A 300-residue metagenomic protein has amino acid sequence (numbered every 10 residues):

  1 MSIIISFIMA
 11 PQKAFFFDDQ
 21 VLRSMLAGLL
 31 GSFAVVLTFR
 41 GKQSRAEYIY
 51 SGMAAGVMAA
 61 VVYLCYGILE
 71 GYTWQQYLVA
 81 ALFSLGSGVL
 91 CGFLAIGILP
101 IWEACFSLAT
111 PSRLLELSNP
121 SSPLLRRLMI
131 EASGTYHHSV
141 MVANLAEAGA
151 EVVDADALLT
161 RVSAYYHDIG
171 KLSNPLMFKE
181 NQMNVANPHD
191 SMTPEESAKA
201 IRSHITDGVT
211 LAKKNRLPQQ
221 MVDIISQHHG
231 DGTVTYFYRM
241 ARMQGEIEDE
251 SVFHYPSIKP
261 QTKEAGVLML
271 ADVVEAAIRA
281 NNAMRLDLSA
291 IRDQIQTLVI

Functional and structural regions predicted by a protein language model:
M1-M129, S133: Generic detector of multi-pass transmembrane helix bundles and their immediately adjacent loops in polytopic membrane
S44, L286-S289: A diffuse structural propensity rather than consistent per-protein peaks
P120-M284, I291: Divalent metal-dependent catalytic cores for phosphoryl transfer on phosphate-bearing substrates
S289-V299: Short, well-structured alpha-helical segments that form the helix of a local strand-helix-strand
